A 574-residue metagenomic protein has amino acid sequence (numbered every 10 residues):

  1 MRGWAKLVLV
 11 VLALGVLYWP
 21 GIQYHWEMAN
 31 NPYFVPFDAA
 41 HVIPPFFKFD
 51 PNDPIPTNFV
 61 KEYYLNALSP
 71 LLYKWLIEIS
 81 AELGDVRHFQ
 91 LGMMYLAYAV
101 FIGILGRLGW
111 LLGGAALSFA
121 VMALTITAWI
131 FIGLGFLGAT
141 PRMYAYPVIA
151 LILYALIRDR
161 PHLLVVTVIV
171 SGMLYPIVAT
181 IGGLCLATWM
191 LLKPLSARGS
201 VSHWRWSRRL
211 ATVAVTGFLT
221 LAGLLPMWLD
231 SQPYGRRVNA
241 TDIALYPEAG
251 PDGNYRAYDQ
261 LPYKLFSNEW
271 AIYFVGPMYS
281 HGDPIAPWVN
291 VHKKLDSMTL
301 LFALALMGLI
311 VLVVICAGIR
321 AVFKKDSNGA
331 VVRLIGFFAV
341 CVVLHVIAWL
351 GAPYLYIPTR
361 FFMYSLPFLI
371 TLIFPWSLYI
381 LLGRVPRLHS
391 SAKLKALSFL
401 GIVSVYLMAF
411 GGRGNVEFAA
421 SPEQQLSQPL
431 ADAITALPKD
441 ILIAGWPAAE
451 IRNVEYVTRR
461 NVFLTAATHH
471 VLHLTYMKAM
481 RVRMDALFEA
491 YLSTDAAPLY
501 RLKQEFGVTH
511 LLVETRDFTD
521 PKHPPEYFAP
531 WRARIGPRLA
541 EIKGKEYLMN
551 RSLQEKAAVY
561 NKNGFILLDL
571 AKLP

Functional and structural regions predicted by a protein language model:
M1-Y24, S207-T216, L397, P574: Start-transfer (signal-anchor) and selected internal transmembrane alpha helices of multi-pass inner/ER membrane
K6-V10, L14-P147, L174-I177, G412-S421: Active-site lumenal/periplasmic loops and adjacent helix-entry segments of GT-C-fold, multi-pass membrane
G15-W19, A128, S377-L378, K393-P422 (+1 more regions): Transmembrane alpha-helical segments
P20-D38, P51-P56, E62, P176-G183 (+5 more regions): Transmembrane catalytic cores of multi-pass membrane glycosyltransferases and polysaccharide-assembly enzymes
I149-L163: Membrane-interface transmembrane helices that cradle and orient dolichyl/undecaprenyl
Y246, A409-P574: Extracytoplasmic
V322-G351, I373: Transmembrane alpha-helix segments characteristic of polytopic inner-membrane glycan-assembly/cell-envelope
Y354-V385: Hydrophobic/aromatic-rich transmembrane helices and adjacent perimembrane loops
